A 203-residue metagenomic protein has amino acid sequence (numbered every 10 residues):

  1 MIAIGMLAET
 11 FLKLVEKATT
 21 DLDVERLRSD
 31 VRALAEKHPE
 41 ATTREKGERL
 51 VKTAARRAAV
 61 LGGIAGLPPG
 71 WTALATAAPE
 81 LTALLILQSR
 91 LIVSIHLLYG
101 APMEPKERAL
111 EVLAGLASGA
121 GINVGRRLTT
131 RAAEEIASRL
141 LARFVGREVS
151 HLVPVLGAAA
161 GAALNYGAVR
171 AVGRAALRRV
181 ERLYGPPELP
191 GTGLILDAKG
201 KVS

Functional and structural regions predicted by a protein language model:
M1-L67, L85-S203: Terminal, membrane-proximal amphipathic helices and intrinsically disordered targeting/regulatory segments
L67-A75: Short, charged, low-complexity loops and linkers
A77, L84-L85: Membrane-active, amphipathic/fusogenic segments and juxtamembrane/transmembrane anchors that bind or insert into lipid
